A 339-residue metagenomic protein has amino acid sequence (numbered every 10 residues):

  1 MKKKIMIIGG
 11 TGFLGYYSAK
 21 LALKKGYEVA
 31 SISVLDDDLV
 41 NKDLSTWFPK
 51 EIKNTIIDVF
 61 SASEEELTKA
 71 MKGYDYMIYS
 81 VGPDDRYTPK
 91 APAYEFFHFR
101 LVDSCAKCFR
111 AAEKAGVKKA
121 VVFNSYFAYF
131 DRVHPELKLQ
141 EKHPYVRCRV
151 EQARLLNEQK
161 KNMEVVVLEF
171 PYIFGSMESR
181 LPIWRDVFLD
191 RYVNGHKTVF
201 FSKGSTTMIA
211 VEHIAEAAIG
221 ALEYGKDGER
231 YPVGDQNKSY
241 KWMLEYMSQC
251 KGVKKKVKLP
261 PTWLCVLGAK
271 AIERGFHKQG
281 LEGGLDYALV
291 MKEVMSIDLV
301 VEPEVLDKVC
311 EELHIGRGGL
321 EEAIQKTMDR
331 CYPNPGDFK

Functional and structural regions predicted by a protein language model:
I5-K25: N-terminal Rossmann NAD(P)H-binding glycine-rich loop of SDR-like oxidoreductase domains
L14, M77, I214, A218 (+3 more regions): Non-catalytic, hydrophobic alpha-helical segments
I52-D103, K107, Y129-D131: NAD(P)H-binding glycine-rich loop region in Rossmannoid oxidoreductase-like domains and their noncatalytic homologs
D103-C148, V166: Conserved Rossmann-fold NAD(P)-dependent oxidoreductase catalytic core, especially the SDR/UDP-sugar
E136-E229, G234-Q236: Oxidoreductase cofactor-interface core, primarily capturing Rossmann-like NAD(P)-dependent enzymes
K203-E212, Y231-C250, T262-K270, G318: Substrate-binding strand-loop-helix patch in Rossmann-like NAD(P)-dependent oxidoreductase/epimerase domains
E245-L299: Terminal hydrophobic/aromatic helix or amphipathic segment near a protein terminus
L299-K339: Amphipathic terminal alpha-helices
